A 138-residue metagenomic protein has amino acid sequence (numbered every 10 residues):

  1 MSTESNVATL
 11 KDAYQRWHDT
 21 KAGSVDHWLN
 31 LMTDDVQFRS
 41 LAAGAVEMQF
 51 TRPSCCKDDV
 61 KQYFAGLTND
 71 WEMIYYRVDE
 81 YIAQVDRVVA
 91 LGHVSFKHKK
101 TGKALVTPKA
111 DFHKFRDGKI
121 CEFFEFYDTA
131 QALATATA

Functional and structural regions predicted by a protein language model:
M1-A13, F50-D59, V106-K109: Charged, low-complexity, helix/coiled-coil-prone segments
M1-D34, T137-A138: Short, low-complexity N-terminal intrinsically disordered segments enriched in polar/charged residues
S2-S5, A65-A138: A beta-strand edge to alpha-helix "cap/lid" segment located at domain peripheries
L10, T33, P53-K57, K61 (+1 more regions): Secondary-structure boundary/capping motif
W17, Q49, G102: Generic anion/oxyanion-binding catalytic loop in active/binding sites
D19-A22, D58, A104: Residue-level recognition of alpha-helix initiation/capping sites
L31-D86: A solvent-exposed, acidic/Ser-Thr-rich amphipathic alpha-helical stretch
